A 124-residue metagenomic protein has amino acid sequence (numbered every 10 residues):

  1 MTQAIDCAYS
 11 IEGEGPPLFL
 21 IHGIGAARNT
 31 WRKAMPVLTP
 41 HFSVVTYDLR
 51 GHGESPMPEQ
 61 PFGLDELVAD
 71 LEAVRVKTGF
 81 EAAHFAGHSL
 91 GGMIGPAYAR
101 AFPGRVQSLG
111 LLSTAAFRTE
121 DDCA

Functional and structural regions predicted by a protein language model:
I5-S10, R32-T39, V45-L90: Active-site loop/oxyanion-hole signature of alpha/beta-hydrolase fold enzymes
G15, G23-A26, S89: Active-site glycine-rich loops that stabilize anionic/oxyanionic intermediates across multiple enzyme folds
P16-L18, H84: Alpha/beta-hydrolase fold active-site loops
L18-L20, V44: Hydrophobic beta-strand anchors of alpha/beta hydrolase catalytic cores
G25, L49-G53, A116: Alpha/beta-hydrolase active-site loop signature
S89-G92, F102: Active-site loop->helix "elbow" adjoining a glycine-rich segment at hydrolase catalytic centers
P96-A101, V106-A124: Flexible "cap/lid" loop of the alpha/beta hydrolase fold
